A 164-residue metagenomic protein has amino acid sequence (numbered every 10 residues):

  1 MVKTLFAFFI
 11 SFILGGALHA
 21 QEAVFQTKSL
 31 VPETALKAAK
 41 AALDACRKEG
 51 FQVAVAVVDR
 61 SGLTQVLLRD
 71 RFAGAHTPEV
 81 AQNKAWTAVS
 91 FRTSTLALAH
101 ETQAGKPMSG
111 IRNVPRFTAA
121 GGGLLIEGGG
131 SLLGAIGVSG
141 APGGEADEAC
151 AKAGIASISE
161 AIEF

Functional and structural regions predicted by a protein language model:
M1-V2, T77: A generic membrane alpha-helix/interface feature
K3-A17: Bacterial N-terminal signal peptides
Q21-F164: Flexible, solvent-exposed loop/hinge segments and secondary-structure transition points
